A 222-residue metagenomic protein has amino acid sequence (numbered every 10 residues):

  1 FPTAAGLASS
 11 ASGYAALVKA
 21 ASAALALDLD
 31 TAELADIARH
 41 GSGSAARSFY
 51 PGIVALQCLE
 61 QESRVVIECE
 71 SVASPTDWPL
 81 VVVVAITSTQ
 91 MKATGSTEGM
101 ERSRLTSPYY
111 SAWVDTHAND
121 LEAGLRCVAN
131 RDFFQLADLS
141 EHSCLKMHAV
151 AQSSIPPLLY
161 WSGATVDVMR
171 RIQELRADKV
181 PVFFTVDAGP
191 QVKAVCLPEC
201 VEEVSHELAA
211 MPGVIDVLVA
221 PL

Functional and structural regions predicted by a protein language model:
F1-P75: Gly/Ser-rich oxyanion-binding loop with an adjacent helix/lid that shapes the negatively charged ligand pocket
S74-L222: C-terminal nucleotide
